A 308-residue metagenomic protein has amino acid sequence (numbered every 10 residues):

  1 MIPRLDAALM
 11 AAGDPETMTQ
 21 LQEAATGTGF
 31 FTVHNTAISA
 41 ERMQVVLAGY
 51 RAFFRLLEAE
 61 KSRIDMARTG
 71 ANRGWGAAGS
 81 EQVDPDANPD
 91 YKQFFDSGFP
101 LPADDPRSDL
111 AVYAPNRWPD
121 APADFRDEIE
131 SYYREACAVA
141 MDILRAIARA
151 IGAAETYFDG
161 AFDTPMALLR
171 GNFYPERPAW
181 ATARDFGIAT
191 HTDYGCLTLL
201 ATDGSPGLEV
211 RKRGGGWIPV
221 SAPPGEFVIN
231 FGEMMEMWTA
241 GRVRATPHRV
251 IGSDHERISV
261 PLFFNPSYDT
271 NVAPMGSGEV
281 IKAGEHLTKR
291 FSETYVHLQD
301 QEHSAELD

Functional and structural regions predicted by a protein language model:
M1-D308: Peripheral, non-catalytic segments flanking oxidoreductase cores
